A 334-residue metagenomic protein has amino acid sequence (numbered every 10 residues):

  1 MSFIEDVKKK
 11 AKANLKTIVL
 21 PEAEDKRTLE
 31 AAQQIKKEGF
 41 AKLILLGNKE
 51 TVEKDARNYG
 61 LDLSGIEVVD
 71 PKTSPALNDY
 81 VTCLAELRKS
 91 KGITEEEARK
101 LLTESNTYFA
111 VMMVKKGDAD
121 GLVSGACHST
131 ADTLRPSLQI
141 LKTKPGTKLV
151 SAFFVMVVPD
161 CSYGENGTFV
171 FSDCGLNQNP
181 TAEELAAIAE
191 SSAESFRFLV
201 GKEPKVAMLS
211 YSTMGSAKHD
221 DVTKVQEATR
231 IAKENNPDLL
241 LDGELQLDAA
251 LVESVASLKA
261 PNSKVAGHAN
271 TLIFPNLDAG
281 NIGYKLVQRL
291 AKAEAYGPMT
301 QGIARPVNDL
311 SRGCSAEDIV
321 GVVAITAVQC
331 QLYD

Functional and structural regions predicted by a protein language model:
M1-A266, T271-D334: Anion-binding alpha/beta catalytic cores of soluble intermediary-metabolism enzymes, centered on
